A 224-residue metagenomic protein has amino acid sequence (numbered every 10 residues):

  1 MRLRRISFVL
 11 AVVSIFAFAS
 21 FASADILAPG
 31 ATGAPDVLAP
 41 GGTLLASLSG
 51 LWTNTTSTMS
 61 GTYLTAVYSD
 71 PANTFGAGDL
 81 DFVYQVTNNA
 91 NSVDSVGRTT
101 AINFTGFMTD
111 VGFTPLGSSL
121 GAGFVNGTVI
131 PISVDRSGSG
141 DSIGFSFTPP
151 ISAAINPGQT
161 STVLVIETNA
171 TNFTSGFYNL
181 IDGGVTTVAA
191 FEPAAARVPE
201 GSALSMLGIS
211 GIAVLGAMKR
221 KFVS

Functional and structural regions predicted by a protein language model:
M1-R2, G216-M218: Short alpha-helical segments used as structural interaction elements across diverse proteins
M1-V9: Bacterial N-terminal signal peptides that target proteins for export
L10-A17: Bacterial N-terminal signal peptides
F18-A24: Sec/Tat signal peptide C-region and signal peptidase I cleavage site
D25-A196: Extracellular or exported targeting regions of proteins
P199-A217: A short, hydrophobic C-terminal helix/tail in secreted or cell-surface proteins
R220-S224: Short, charged juxtamembrane terminal tails flanking transmembrane helices
